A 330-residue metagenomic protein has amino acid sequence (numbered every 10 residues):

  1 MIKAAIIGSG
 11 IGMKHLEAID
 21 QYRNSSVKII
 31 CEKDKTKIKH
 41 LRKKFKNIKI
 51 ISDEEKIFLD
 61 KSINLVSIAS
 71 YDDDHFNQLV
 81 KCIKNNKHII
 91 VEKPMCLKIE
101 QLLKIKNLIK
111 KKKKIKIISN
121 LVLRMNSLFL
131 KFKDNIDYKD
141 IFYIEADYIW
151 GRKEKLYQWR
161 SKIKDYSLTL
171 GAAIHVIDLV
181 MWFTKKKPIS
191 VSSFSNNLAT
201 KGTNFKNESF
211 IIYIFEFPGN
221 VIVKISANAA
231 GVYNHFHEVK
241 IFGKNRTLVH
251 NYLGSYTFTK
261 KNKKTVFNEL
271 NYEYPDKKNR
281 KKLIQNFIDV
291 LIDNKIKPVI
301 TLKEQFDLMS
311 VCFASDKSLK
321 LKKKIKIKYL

Functional and structural regions predicted by a protein language model:
M1-F45: N-terminal Rossmann-like dinucleotide-binding module
I2, K104-V122, D140-A146: Rossmann-fold dehydrogenase core element
A4, H15, F45-L108: Beta-loop-alpha module in the N-terminal Rossmann-like domain of NAD(P)-dependent dehydrogenases, especially those
S52, V91-E92, K98, I117-S119 (+3 more regions): Hydrophobic residues in well-ordered beta-strands that form the structural core
L65-S70, K110, D289-L330: C-terminal helix-rich "cap/oligomerization" subdomain common to oxidoreductases
V122, V239-D307, I325: C-terminal glycine/acidic-rich active-site capping loop/insertion
L123-N204, K322: Predominantly a Rossmann-like dinucleotide-binding segment in NAD(P)-dependent oxidoreductases
G171, I177-S255, I284-K295: Contiguous beta-strand/loop segments that form the cofactor/metal-binding neighborhood of enzyme cores
